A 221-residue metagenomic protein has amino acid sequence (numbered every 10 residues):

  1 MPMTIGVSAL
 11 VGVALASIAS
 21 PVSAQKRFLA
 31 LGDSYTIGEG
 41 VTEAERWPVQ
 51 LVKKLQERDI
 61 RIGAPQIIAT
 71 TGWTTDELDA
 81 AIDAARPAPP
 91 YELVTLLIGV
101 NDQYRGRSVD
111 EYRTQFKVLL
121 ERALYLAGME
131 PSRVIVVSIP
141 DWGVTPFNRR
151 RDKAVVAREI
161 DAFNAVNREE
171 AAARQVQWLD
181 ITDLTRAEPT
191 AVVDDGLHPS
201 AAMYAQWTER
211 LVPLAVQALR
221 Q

Functional and structural regions predicted by a protein language model:
M1-L10: Bacterial N-terminal signal peptides that target proteins for export
V11-G12, V22: Cleavable N-terminal signal peptides
V22-T71, A81-P89: Serine-esterase "nucleophile elbow" of acetyl-processing enzymes
R61, A80-Q221: Alpha-helical cap/lid subdomain in secreted, periplasmic, or secretory-pathway luminal O-acyl-processing enzymes
E77: Short acidic active-site motifs
